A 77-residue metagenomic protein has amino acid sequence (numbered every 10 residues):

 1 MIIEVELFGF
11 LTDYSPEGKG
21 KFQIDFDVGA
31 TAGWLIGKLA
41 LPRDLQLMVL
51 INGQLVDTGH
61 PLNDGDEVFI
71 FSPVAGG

Functional and structural regions predicted by a protein language model:
M1-G76: Ubiquitin-like/PB1-type beta-grasp interaction modules and other compact soluble beta-rich domains
